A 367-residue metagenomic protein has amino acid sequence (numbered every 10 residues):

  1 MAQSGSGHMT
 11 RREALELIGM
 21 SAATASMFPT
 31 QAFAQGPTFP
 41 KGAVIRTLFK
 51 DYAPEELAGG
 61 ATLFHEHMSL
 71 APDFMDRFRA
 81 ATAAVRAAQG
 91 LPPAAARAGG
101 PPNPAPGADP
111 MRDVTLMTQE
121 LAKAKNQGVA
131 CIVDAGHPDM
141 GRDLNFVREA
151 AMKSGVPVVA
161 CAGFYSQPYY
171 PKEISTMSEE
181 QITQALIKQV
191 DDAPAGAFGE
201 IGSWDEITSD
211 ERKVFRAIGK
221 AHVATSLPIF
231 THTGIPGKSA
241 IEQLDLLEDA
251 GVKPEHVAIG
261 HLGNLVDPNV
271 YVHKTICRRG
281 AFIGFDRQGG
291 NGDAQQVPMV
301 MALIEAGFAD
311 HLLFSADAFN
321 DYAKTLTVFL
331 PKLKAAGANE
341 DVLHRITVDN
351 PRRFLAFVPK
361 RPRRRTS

Functional and structural regions predicted by a protein language model:
M1-T10: N-terminal secretory signal peptides
T10-F28: N-terminal export leaders
F28-E55, S367: C-terminal segment of N-terminal export signals and the immediately downstream linker at the start of the mature
H65, I132, H222, I283 (+3 more regions): Divalent metal-coordination and catalytic microenvironments
H67-V114, C161-E180, A318-L330: Active-site gating loops and adjacent loop-to-helix segments of metal-dependent hydrolytic enzymes
A130-C131, E149-K153, P157-P228, R279-F282 (+1 more regions): Active-site gating/metal-coordination segments in enzymes
N145-R148, K172-E173, T208-K213, P236-G251 (+2 more regions): Distinct, well-ordered alpha-helical segments
H232, D286-Q288, A309-A323: Short acidic/histidine-rich active-site segments
